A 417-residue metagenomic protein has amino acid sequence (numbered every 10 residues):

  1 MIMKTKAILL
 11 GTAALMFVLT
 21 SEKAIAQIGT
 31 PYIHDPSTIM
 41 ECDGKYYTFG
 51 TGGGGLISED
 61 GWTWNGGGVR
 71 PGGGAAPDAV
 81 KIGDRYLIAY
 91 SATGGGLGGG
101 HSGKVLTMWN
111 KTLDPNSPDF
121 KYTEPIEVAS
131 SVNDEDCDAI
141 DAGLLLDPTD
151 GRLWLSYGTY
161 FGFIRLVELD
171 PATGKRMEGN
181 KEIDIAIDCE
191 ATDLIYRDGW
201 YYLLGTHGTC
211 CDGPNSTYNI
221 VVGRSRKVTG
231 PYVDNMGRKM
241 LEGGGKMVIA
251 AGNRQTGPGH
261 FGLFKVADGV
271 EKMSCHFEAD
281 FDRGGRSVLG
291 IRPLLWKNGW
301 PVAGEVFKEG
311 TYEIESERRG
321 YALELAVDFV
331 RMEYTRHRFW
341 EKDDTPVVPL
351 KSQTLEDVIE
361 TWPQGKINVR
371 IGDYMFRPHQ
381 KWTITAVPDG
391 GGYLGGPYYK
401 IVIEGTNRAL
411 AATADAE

Functional and structural regions predicted by a protein language model:
M1-G11: Bacterial N-terminal signal peptides that target proteins for export
M16-K23: C-terminal segment of classical bacterial N-terminal signal peptides
I25-R331, R338-T345, G372-Y398, N407: Carbohydrate-active catalytic/glycan-binding domains of CAZyme proteins, especially the secreted or lumenal ectodomains
S316, L350, I401-I403: Short beta-strand segments that buttress and anchor functional surface loops
L323, I359, Y399-V402, L410-A412: Hydrophobic beta-strand segments within beta-rich accessory/binding domains
F329-M332, L355-P363, D389-G392, A414-A416: Beta-strand repeat architectures
R336-W340, V348-I359: Intrinsically disordered, low-complexity Ser/Thr- and acidic-rich flexible linkers and loops, especially at boundaries
